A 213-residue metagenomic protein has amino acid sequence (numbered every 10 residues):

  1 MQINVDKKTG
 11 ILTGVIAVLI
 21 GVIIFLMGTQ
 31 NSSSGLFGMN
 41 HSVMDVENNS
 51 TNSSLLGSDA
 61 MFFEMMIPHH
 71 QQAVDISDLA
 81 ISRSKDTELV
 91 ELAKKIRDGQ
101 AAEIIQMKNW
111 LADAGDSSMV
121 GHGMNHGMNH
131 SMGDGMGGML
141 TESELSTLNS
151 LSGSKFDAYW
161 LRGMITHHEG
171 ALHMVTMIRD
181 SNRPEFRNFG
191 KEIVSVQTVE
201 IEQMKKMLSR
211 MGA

Functional and structural regions predicted by a protein language model:
M1-K7: Short, Lys/Arg-rich N-terminal segment immediately upstream of the first membrane anchor
K7-G10, G14-A17, I24-A213: All-alpha RGS (Regulator of G-protein Signaling) helical domain and cognate RGS-like helical scaffolds
